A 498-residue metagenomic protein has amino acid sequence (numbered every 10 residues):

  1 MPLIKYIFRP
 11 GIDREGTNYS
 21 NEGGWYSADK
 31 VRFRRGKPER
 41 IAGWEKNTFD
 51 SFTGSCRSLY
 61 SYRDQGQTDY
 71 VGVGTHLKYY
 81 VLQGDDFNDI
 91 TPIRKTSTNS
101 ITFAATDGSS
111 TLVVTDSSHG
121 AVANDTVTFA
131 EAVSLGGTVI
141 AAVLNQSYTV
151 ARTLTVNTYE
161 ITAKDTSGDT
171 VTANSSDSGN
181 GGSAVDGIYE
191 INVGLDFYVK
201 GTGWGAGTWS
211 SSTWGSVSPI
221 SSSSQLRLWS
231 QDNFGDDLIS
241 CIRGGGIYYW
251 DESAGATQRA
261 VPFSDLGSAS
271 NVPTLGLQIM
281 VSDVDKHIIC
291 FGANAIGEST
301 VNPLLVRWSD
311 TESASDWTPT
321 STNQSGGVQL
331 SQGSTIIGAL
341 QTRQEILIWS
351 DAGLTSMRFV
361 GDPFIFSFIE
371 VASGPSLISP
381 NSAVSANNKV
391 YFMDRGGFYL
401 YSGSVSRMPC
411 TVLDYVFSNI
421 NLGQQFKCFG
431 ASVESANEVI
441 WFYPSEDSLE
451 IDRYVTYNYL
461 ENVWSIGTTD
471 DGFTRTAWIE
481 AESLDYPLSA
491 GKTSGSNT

Functional and structural regions predicted by a protein language model:
M1-T96, I191-S218, D237, Y249 (+5 more regions): N-terminal beta-propeller domains
P2-F8, S331-T498: Beta-sheet-dominated scaffold domains
Y70-P92, N157-K164, G245-P262, R395 (+2 more regions): Short, surface-exposed terminal/edge motifs of secreted or surface/virion proteins that either
T75, G84, T115-G120, I161-T170 (+5 more regions): Secondary-structure transition/turn motif
D89-K95, Q258-G267, P319-S321, F366-V371 (+2 more regions): Beta-propeller fold detector
I90-R227, G255-N271: Small/polar beta-strand repeat architecture
L226, S230-I247: Elongated alpha-helical scaffolds
N233-F234, R243, A254-A256, V261-H287: Active-site-adjacent structural elements in enzyme catalytic domains
